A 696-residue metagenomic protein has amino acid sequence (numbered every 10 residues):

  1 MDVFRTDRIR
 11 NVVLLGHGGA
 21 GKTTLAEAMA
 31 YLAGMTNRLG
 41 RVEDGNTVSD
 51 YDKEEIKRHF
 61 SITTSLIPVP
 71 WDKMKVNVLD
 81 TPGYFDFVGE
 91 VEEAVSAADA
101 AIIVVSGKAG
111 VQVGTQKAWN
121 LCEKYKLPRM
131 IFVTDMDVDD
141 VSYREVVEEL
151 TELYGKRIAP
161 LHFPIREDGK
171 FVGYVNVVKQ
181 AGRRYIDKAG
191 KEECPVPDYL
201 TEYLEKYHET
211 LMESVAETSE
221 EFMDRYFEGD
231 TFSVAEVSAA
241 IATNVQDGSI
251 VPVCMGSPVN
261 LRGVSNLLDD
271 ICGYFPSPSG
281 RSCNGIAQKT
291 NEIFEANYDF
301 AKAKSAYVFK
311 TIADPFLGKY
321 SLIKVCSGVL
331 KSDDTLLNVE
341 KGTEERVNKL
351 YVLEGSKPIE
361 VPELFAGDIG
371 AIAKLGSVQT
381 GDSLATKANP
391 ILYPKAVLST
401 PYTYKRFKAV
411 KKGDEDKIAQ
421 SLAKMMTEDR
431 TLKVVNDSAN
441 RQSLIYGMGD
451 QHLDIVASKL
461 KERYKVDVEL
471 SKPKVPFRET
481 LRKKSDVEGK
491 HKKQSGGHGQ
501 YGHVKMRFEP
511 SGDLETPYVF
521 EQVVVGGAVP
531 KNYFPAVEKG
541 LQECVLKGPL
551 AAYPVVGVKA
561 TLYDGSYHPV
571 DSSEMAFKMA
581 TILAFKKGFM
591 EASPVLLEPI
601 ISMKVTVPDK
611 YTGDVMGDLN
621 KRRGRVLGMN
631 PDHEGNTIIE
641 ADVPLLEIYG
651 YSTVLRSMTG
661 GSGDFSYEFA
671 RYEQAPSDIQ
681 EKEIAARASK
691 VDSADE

Functional and structural regions predicted by a protein language model:
M1-E696: Structural and coupling elements of P-loop NTPases
